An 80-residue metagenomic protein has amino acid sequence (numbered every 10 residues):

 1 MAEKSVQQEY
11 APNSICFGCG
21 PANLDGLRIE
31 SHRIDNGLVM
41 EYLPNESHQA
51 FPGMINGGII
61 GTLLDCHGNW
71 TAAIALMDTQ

Functional and structural regions predicted by a protein language model:
M1-S47: Non-catalytic linker/capping segments at the edges of enzyme domains
S31-H32, G53-G57, A75-D78: Surface-exposed beta-strand edges and their flanking turn/coil or helix-capping segments
Y42-G68: A short mixed-secondary-structure module that forms the rim of ligand-binding clefts
H67-Q80: Hydrophobic beta-strand-centered segment that forms part of the acyl-chain substrate-binding groove
